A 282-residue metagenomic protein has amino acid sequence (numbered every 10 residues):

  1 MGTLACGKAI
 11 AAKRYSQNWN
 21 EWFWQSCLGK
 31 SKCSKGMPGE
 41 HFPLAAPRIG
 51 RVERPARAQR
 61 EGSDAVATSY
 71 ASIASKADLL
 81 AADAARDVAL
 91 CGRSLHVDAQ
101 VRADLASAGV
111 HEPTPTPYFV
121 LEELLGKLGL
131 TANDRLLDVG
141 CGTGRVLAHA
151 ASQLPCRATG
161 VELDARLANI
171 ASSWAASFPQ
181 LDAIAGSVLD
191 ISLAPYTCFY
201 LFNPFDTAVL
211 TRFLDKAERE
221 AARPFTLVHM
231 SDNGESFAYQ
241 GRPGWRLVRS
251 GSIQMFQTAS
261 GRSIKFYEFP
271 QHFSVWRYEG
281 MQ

Functional and structural regions predicted by a protein language model:
P55, R60-T131: S-adenosyl-L-methionine
N133-G140: Conserved class I S-adenosyl-L-methionine
G144-A148: Glycine-rich SAM-binding Motif I of class I
R157-E162: Conserved SAM-binding motif I beta-strand of class I
A171-S172: Conserved SAM-binding loop
F178-S187: Conserved SAM-binding strand-loop segment of SAM-dependent methyltransferases
T197-V209: A short SAM/SAH-binding and catalytic strip from SAM-dependent methyltransferases
A208-F273: C-terminal substrate-binding/active-site "lid" region of AdoMet-derived donor-dependent transferases
